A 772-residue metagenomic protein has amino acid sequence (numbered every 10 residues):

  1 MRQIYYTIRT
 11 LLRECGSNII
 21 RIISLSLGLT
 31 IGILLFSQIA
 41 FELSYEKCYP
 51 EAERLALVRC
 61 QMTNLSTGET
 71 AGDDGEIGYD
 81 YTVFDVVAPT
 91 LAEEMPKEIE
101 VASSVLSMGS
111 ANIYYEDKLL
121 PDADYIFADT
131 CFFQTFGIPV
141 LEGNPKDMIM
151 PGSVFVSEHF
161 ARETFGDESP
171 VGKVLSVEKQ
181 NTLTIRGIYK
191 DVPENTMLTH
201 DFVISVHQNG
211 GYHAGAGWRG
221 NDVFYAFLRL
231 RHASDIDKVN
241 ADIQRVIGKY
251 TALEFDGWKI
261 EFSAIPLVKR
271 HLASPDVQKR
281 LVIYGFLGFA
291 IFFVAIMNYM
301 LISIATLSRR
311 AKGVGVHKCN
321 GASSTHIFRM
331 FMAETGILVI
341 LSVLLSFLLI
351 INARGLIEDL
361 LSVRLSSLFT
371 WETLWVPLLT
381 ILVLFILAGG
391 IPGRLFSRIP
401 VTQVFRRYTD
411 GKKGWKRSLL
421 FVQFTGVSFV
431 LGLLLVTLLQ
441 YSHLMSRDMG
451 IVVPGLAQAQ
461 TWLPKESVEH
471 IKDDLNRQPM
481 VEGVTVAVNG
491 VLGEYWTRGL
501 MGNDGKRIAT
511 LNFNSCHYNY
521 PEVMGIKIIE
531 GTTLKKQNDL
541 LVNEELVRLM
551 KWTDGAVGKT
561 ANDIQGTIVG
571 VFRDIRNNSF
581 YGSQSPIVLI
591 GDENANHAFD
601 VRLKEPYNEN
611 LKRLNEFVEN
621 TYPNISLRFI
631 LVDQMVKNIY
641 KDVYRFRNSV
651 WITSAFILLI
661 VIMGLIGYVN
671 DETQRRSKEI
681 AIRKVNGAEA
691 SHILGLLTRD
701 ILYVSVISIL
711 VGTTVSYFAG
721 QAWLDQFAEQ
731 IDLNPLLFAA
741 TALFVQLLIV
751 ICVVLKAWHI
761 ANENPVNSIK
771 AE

Functional and structural regions predicted by a protein language model:
R2-I4, R9-S17, Y49, D242-A290 (+8 more regions): Membrane-helix entry/capping segments
I4-G16, I20, M297-L338, R398-T409 (+2 more regions): Intracellular coupling helices
L11, R21, E42, V58-C60 (+29 more regions): Generic structural signal for small/hydrophobic residues in well-ordered secondary structure, especially within
R13-F41, V277-K312, I340, W415-Q440 (+3 more regions): Hydrophobic alpha-helical transmembrane segments of multi-pass inner-membrane transport and secretion
T30, L34, G248-K249, T335-I399 (+2 more regions): Small-residue-rich transmembrane alpha-helices
L35-A111, G215, R219-R229, D237-D242 (+4 more regions): Membrane-proximal extracellular/periplasmic loop immediately following the first transmembrane helix
L43-A52, S66, D201-Y212, F255 (+6 more regions): Short juxtamembrane loops and helix-capping segments at transmembrane helix boundaries of multi-pass membrane proteins
D129-E142, V154-D276, D473, R477-I639: Mid-to-C-terminal secondary-structure elements that act as membrane-proximal/extracytoplasmic interface segments
